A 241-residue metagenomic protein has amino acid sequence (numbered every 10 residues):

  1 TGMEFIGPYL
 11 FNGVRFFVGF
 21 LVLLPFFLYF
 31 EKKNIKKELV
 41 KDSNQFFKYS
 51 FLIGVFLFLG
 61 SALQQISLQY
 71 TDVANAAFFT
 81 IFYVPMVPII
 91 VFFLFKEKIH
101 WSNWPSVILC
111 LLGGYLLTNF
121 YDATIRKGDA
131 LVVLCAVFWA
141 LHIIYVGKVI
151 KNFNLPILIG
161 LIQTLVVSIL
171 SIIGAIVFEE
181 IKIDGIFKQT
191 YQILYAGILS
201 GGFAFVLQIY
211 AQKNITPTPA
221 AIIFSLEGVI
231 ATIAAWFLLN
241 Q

Functional and structural regions predicted by a protein language model:
T1-P8, I35-L39, I66-Y70, Y115-K127 (+3 more regions): Membrane-interface helix termini and inter-helical loops of multi-pass transporters
P8-Y9, F20-L23, V87-P88, T124-E179 (+1 more regions): Transmembrane alpha-helical segments that form core, pore/gating elements of small-molecule transporters/exporters
N12-V14, A76-F82, V146-S168, G201-F237: Helix-helix packing/entry segments at the starts of transmembrane helices
V22, F26-F27, Y83-P105, V229-Q241: C-terminal transmembrane-helix exit sites in multi-pass transporters
L23, I99-N119, A136-W139, S171-I172 (+2 more regions): Hydrophobic transmembrane alpha-helices of multi-pass small-molecule transport proteins
F27-A74, F79-T80, L116, G197-I215: Specific transmembrane alpha-helical segments of multi-pass solute transporters/efflux pumps, especially DMT/EamA
N44, T80, K96-L116, I125-L131 (+2 more regions): Loop-to-transmembrane alpha-helix entry segments
G54, F58, A62, P85-I89 (+4 more regions): Hydrophobic/small/kink-forming positions within alpha-helical transmembrane segments of polytopic membrane proteins
